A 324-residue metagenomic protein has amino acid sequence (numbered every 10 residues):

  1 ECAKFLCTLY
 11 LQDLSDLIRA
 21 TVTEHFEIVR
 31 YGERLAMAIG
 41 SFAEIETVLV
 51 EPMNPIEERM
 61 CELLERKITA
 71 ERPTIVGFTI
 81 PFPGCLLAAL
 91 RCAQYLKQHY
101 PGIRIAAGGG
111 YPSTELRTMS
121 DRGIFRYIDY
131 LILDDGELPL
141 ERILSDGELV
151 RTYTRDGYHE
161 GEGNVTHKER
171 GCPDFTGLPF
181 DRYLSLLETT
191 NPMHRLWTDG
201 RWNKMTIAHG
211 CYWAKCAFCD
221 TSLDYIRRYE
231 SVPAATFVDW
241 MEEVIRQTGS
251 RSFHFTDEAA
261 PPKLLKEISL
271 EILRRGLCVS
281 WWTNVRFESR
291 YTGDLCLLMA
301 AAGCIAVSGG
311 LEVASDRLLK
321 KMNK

Functional and structural regions predicted by a protein language model:
E1-E57: Conserved N-terminal ligand/cofactor-binding loop architecture of enzyme catalytic domains
E33-E169: Glycine-rich beta-alpha loop elements in corrinoid/cobalamin-binding modules across cobalamin-dependent enzymes
I45, Y158-M205: N-terminal [4Fe-4S]-dependent radical SAM core
M53-E71, K204, A208-C211, F237-I245: Structured alpha-helical segments in the cores of large, soluble enzyme domains
T74, D129, A217, R251 (+1 more regions): Conserved acidic residues
G102, A106, T114, V238-K324: Conserved SAM/AdoMet-binding glycine-rich loop
W197-A235: Canonical Radical SAM [4Fe-4S] cluster-binding loop centered on the CxxxCxxC motif and its immediate flanking residues
